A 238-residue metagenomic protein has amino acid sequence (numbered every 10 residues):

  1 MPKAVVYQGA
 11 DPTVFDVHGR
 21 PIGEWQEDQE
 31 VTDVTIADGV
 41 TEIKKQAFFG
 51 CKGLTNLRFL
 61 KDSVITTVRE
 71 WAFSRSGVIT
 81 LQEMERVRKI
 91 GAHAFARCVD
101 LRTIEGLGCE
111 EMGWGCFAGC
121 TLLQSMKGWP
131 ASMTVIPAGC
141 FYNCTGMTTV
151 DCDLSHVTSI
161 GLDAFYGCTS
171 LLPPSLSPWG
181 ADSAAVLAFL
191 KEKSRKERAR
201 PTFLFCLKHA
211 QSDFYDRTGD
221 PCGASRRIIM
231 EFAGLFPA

Functional and structural regions predicted by a protein language model:
M1-D11, F15, R20, A188 (+3 more regions): Universal eukaryotic N-terminal targeting presequences
M1-V17, D28-E42, K52-T67, G77-K89 (+4 more regions): Structural signature of tandem-repeat unit edges
G9, P21, E70, V87-K89 (+7 more regions): Positively charged, low-complexity intrinsically disordered regions
G9-A10, T35, A72, Q82 (+5 more regions): N-terminal regions of proteins, emphasizing targeting and processing segments when present
G23-E24, K45-A47, R69-A72, G91-A94 (+3 more regions): Consensus positions within tandem repeat domains that build extended binding/scaffold surfaces
G50, R75, R97, D151 (+3 more regions): Compositionally biased non-globular segments, especially hydrophobic aliphatic-rich helices of signal peptides
P173-A238: Cullin-RING E3 adaptor/co-adaptor recruitment helices
